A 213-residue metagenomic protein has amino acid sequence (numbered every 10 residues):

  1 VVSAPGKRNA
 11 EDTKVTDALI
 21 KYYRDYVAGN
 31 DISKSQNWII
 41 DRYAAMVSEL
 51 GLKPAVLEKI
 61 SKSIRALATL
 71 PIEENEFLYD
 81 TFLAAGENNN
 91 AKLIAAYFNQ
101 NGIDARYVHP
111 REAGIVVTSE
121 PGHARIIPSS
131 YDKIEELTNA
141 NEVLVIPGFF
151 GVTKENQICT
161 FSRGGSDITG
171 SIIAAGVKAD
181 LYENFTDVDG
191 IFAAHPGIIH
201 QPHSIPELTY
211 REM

Functional and structural regions predicted by a protein language model:
V2-M213: Nucleotide/pyrophosphate-binding catalytic subdomain
